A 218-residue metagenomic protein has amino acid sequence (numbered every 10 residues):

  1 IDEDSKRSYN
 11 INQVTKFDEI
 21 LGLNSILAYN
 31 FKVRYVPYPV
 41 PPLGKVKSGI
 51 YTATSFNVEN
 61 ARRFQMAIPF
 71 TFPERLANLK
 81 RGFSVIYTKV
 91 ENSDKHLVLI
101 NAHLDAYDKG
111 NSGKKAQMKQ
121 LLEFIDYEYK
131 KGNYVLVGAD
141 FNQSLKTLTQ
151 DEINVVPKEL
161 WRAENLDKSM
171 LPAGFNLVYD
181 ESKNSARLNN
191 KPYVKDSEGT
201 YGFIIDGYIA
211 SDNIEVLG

Functional and structural regions predicted by a protein language model:
I1, A28-K32, S55-F56, F64-M66 (+4 more regions): Active-site-proximal beta-strand/loop segments in catalytic clefts of secreted hydrolases
I1-N10, A53, I86-T88, H96-A102 (+2 more regions): Active-site beta-strand/loop signature of hydrolases that rely on acidic residues for catalysis
D2-H96: Structured beta-strand-rich core segments of catalytic domains in phosphoester-bond hydrolases
K6-I11, V46, N111-M118, E198 (+1 more regions): Solvent-exposed, acidic/flexible segments
N10-Q13, F17, L27, K114-L121 (+2 more regions): Stable alpha-helical elements in mature extracytoplasmic
K16-I20, T52, Q120, F124 (+3 more regions): Amphipathic alpha-helical segments that form well-ordered structural scaffolds and often line/cohere around active
N24, N60, V98, G174-N176 (+1 more regions): Conserved beta-strand segments of alpha/beta enzyme cores
Y87, I125-L136, Q143-G218: Metal-dependent phosphoester-hydrolase catalytic domains
